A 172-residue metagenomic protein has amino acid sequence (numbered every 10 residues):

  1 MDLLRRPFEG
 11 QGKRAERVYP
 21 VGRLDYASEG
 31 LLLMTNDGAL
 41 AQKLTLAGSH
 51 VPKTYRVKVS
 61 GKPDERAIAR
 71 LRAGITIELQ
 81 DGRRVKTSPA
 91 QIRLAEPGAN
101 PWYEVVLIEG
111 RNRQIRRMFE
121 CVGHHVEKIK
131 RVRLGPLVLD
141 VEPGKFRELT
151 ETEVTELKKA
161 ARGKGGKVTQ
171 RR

Functional and structural regions predicted by a protein language model:
M1-R172: Basic, flexible Lys/Arg- and Gly-enriched helix-loop patches that mediate nucleic-acid binding at interfaces with rRNA
